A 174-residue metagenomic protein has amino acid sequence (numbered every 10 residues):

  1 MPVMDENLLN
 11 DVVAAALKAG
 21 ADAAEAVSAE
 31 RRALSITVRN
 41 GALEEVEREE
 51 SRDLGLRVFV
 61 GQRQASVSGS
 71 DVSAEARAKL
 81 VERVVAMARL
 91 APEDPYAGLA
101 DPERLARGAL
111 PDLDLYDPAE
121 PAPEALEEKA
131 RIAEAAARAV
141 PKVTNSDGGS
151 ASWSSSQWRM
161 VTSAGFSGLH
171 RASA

Functional and structural regions predicted by a protein language model:
M1-A174: Active-site bordering "gate/hinge" segments that shape substrate access to catalytic or cofactor-binding pockets
